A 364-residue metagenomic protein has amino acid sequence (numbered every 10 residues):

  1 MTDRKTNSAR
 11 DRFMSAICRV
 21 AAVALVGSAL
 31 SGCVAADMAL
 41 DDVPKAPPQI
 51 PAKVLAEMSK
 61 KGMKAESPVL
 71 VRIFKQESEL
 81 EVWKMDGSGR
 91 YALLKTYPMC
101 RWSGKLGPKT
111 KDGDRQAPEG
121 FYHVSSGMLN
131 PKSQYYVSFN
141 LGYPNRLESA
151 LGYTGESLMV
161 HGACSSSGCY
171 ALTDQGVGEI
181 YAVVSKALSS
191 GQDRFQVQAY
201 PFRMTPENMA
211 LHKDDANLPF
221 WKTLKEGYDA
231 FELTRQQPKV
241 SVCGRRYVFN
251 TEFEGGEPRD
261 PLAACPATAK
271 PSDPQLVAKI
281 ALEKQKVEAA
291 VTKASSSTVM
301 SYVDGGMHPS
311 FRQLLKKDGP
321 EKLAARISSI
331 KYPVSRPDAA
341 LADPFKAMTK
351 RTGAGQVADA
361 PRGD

Functional and structural regions predicted by a protein language model:
R4-A21: Bacterial N-terminal signal peptides that target proteins for export
V20-S31: Bacterial N-terminal signal peptides
V34-A36: Bacterial signal peptide processing site
M38-P48: Short, low-complexity, disordered segments immediately C-terminal to signal peptides in bacterial exported proteins
A52-L70, V82-K84, R101-D112, E119-S125 (+2 more regions): N-terminal post-signal-peptidase region of extra-cytosolic proteins
D86-W102: Short Gly/aromatic-enriched secondary-structure transition segments
G113-D273: Exported/periplasmic cell-wall-interacting domains
T205-D364: Low-complexity, Gly/Ser/Thr/Pro-rich intrinsically disordered linker/tail segments
